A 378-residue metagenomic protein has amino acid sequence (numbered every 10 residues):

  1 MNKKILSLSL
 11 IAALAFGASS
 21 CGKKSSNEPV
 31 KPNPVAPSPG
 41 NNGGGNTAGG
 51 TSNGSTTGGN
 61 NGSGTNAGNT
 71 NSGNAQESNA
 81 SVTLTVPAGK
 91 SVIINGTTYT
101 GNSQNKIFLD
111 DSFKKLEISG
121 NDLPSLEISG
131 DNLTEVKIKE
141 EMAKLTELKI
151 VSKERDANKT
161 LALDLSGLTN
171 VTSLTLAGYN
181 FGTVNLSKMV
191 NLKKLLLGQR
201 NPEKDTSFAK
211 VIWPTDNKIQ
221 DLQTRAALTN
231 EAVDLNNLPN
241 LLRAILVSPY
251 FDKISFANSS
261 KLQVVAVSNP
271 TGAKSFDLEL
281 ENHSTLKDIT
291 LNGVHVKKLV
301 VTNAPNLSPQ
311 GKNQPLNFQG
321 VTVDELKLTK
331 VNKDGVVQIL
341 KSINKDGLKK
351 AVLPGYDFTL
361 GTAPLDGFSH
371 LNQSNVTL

Functional and structural regions predicted by a protein language model:
N2-G49, N53-G54, A75-S81: Bacterial Sec-dependent N-terminal signal peptides
G22-V30, G40-N41, G45, D346-L378: C-terminal capping region of solenoid repeat domains
G40-G45, G49-G50, G54-G64, G68-N69 (+5 more regions): Small-residue-biased low-complexity repeat regions
G73-G120, S129-G130, I138-E140, I150-E154 (+6 more regions): The feature captures the LRR N-terminal capping module
S78-A80, S103, D122-P124, K144-T146 (+2 more regions): Ser/Thr- and Asn-enriched, surface-exposed coil loops between beta-strands
G96, I138, L165-G167, L186-K188 (+3 more regions): Glycine-centered beta-turn/loop sites at beta-strand termini
G120-D122, E127-N132, E140-K144, K149-L161 (+13 more regions): Concave beta-strand-loop units of leucine-rich repeat
K139, L165, L186-S187, P214 (+2 more regions): Short loop/helix-cap segments at secondary-structure boundaries that form the rim of catalytic
